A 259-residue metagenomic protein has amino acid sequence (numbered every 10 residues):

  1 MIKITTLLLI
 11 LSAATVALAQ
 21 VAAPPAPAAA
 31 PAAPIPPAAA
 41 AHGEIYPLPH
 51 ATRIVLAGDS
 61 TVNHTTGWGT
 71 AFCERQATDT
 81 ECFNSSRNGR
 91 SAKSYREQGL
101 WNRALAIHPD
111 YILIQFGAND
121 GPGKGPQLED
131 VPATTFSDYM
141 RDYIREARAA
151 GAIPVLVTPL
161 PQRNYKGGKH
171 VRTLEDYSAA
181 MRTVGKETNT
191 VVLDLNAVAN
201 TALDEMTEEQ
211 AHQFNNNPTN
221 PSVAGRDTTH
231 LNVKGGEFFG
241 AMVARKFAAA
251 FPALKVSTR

Functional and structural regions predicted by a protein language model:
M1-L8: Bacterial N-terminal signal peptides that target proteins for export
V21, L160-R259: Catalytic His-Asp segment of secreted/periplasmic serine-dependent ester chemistry enzymes
V21-G89, L100-H108, I112: Serine-esterase "nucleophile elbow" of acetyl-processing enzymes
S60-H64, R87-K93, Y111, A118-P122 (+5 more regions): Solvent-exposed loop/turn segments at secondary-structure junctions within structured extracellular/periplasmic domains
G69, C73, E97, W101 (+6 more regions): Extracytoplasmic/secreted envelope proteins and their assembly/folding machinery, especially bacterial periplasmic
R96-T135, Q162: Oxyanion-hole/transition-state-stabilizing segment in secreted/luminal serine hydrolases and related acyltransferases
A150-G151, T188: Helix C-cap/helix->beta junction micro-motif
